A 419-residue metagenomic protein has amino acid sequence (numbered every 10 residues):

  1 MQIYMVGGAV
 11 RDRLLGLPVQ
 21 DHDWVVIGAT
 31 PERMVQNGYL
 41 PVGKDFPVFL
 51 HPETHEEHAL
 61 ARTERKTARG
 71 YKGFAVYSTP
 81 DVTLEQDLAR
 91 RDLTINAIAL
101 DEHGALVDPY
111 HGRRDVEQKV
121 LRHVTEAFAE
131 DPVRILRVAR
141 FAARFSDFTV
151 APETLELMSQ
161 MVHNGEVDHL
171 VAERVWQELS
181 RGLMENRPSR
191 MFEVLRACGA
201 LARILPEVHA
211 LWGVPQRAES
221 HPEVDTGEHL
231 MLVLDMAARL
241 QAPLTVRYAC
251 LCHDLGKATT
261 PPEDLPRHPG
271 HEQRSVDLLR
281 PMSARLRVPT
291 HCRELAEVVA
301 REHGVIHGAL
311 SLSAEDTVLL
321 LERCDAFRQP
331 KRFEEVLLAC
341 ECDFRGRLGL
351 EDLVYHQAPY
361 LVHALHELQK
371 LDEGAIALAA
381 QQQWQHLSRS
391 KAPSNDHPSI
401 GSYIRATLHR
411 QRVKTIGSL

Functional and structural regions predicted by a protein language model:
M1-L419: Catalytic cores of the polymerase beta-like nucleotidyltransferase superfamily and closely associated nucleotide
